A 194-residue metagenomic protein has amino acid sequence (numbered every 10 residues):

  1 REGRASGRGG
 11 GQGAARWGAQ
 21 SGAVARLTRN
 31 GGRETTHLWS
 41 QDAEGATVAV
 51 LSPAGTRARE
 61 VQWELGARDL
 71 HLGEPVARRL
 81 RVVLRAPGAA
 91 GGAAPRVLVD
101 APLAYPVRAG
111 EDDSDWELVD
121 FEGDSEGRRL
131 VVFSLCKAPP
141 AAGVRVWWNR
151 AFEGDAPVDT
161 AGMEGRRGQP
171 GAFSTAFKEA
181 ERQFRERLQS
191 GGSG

Functional and structural regions predicted by a protein language model:
R1-G194: Long, compositionally biased, phosphorylation-prone intrinsically disordered terminal regions that serve as flexible
